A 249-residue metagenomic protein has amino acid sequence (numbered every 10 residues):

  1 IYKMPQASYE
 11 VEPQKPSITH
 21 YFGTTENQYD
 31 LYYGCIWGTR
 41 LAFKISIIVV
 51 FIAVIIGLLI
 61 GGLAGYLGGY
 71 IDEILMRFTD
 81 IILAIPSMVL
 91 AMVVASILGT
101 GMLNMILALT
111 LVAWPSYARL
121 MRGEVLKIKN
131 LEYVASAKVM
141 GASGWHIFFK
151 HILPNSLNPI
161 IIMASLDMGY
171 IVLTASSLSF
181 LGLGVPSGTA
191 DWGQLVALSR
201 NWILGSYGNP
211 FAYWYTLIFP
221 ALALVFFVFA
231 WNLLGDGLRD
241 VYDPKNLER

Functional and structural regions predicted by a protein language model:
I1-V54, L58, G184, G188 (+2 more regions): Gly/Trp-centered helix-boundary motif
H20-T25, L31, A42, I47-I48 (+4 more regions): Generic hydrophobic transmembrane alpha-helix motif, especially the helices
L63-A64, V94, M121, V134 (+3 more regions): Hydrophobic alpha-helical interface/terminus motif in multipass membrane transporters
Y70, E124-Y133, G237-K245: Transmembrane helix boundary and interhelical loop/hinge segments in multi-pass membrane proteins
R77, F148-F149, I162, D191: Conserved glycine-rich helix-kink/hinge and helix-boundary motifs of the Major Facilitator Superfamily
